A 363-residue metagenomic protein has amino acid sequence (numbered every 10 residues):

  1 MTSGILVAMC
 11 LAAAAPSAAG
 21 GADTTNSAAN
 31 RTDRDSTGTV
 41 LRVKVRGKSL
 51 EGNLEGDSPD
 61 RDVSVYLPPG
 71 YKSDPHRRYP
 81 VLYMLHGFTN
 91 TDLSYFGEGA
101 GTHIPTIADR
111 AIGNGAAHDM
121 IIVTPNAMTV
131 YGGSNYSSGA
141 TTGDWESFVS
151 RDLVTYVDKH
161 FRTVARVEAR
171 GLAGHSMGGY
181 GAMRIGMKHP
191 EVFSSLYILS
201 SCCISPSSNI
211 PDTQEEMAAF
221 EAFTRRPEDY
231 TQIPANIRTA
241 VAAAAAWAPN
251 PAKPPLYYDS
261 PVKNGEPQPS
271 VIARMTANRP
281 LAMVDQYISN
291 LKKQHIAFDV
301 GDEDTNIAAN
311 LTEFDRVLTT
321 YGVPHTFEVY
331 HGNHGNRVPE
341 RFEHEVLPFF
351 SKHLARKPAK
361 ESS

Functional and structural regions predicted by a protein language model:
T2-A14: Bacterial N-terminal signal peptides
S17-S363: Non-catalytic cap/lid and distal C-terminal segments of serine-dependent acyl enzymes
